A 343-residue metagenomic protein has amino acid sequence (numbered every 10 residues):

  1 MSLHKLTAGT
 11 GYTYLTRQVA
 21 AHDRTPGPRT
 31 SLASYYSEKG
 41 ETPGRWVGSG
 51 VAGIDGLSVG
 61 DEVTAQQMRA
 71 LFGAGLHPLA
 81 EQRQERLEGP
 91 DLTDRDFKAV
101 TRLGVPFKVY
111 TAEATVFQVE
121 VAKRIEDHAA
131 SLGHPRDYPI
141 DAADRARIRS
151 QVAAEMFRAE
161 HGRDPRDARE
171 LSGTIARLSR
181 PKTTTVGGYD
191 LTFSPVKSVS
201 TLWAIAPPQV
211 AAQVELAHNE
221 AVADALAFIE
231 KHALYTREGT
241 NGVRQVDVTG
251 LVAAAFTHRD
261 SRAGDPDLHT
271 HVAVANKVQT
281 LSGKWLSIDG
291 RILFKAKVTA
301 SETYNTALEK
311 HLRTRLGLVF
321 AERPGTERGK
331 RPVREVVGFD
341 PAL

Functional and structural regions predicted by a protein language model:
M1-L343: Intrinsically disordered, flexible peripheral segments
